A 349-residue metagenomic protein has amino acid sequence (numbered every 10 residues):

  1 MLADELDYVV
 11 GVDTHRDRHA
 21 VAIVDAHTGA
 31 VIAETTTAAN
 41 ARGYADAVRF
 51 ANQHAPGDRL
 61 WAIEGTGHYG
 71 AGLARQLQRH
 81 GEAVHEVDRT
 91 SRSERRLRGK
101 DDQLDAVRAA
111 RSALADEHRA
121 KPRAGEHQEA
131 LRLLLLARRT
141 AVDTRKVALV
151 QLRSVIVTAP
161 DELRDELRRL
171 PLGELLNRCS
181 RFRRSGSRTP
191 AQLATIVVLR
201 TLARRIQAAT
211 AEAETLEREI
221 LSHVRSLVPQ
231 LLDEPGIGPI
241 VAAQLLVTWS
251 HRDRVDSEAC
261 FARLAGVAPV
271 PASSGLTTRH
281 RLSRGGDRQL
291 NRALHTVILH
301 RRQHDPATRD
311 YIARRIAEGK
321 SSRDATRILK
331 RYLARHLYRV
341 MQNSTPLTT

Functional and structural regions predicted by a protein language model:
M1-T349: A detector of single, family-specific signature residues that are central to catalytic or substrate-handling motifs
